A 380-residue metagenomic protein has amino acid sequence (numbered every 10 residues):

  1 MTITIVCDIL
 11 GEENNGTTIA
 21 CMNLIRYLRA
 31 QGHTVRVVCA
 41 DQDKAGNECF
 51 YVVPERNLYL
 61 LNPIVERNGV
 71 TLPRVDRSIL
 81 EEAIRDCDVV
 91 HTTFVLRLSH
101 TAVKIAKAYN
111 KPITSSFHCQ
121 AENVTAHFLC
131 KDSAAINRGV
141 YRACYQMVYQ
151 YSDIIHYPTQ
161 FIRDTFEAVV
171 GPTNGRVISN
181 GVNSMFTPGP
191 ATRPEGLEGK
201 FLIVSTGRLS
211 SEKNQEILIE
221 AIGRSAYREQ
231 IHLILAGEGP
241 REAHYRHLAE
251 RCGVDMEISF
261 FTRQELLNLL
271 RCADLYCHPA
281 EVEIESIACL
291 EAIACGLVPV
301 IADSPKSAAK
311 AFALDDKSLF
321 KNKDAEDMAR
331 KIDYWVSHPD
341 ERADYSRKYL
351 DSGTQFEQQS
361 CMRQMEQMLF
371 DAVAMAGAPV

Functional and structural regions predicted by a protein language model:
T4, E195-G223: Conserved donor-binding/catalytic core segment of Leloir-type glycosyltransferases
D41, F161, G181: Carbohydrate-associated surface elements
I84, F260-F261, N268-A273: Short alpha-helical donor nucleotide-sugar binding micro-motif in glycosyltransferases
V95, E281: Aromatic "clamp/platform" in nucleotide-sugar-dependent glycosyltransferases that forms part of the donor/acceptor
A108, I136-I154, V169: Membrane-proximal helix-turn-helix segments that form the acceptor-binding/catalytic region of lipid-linked
A243-Q264: Nucleotide-activated donor-binding/catalytic signature segment of Leloir-type glycosyltransferases, i.e., the conserved
V298-A302: Short hydrophobic beta-strand element within catalytic cores of glycosyltransferases and related nucleotide-activated
L314-A325, Y334-P339: Conserved acidic donor-binding segment of nucleotide-sugar-dependent glycosyltransferases
